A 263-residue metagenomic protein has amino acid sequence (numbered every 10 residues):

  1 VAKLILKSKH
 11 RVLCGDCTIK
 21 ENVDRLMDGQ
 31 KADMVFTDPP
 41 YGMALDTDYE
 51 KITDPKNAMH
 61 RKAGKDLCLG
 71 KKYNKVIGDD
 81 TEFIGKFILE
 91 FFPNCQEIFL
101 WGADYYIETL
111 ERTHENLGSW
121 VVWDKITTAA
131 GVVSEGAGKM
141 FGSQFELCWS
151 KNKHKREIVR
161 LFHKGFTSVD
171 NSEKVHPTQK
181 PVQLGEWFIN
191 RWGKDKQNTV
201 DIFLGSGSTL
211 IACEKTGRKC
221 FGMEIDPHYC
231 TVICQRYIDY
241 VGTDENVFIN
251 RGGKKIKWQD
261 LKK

Functional and structural regions predicted by a protein language model:
V1-K3, S8-L13, E21, R25-T37 (+3 more regions): Class I S-adenosyl-L-methionine
K72-E82: Nucleic-acid-processing active sites and adjacent nucleic-acid-binding tracks, predominantly divalent metal-dependent
D80-E97: A short glycine-rich, Lys/Arg-flanked "PGG" loop and its adjoining helix->strand segment in the class I
